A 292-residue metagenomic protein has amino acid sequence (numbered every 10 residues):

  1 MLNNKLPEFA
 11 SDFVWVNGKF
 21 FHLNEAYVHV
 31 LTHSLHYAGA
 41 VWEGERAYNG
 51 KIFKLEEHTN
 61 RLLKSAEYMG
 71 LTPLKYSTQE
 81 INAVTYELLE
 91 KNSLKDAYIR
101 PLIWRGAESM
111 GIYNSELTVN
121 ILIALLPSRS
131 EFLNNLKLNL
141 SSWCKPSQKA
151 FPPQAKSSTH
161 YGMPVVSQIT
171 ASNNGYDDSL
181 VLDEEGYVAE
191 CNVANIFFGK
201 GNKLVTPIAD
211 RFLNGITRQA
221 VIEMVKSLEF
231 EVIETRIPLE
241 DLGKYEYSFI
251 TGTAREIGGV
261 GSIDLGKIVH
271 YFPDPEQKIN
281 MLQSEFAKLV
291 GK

Functional and structural regions predicted by a protein language model:
M1-E87, W104, I112-K292: Helix-start/capping segments and mature chain N-termini
E90-N92: Non-catalytic accessory segments adjacent to catalytic cores
L94-K95, S227: Short, well-ordered coil loops that connect the C-terminus of an alpha-helix to the N-terminus of a beta-strand
K95-A97, D177: Short acidic/polar active-site loop segments enriched in Thr and Asp
